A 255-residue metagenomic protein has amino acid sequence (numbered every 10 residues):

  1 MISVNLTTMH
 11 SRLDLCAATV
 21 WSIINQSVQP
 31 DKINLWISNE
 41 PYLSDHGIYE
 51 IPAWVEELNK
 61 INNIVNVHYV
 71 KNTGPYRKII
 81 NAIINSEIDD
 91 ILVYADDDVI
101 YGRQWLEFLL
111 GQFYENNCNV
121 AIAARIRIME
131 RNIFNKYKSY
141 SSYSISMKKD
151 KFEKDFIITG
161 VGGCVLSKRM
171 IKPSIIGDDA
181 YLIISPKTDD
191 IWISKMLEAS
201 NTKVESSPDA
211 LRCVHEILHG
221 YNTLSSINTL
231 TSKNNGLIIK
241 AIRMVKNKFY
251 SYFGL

Functional and structural regions predicted by a protein language model:
M1, D31-K32, I91, K203: Residues at the starts of beta-strands that form the adenosine-phosphate
M1, L15-T19, A180-L255: C-terminal catalytic/acceptor-binding lobe
S3-S11, Q26: A conserved hydrophobic helix/loop-capping motif in glycosyltransferases and polysaccharide synthases
T19-D31, N39-L43: Short, acidic, metal-binding catalytic loop of nucleotide-sugar glycosyltransferases
N34-S38, A123: Short internal beta-strands
S38-D90: Active-site-proximal specificity loops/subdomain of glycosyltransferases
A82, G102-D178: Conserved catalytic core of nucleotide-sugar-dependent glycosyltransferases
D89-D98: Short beta-strand-to-loop acidic/aromatic patch adjacent to the donor-nucleotide binding site
